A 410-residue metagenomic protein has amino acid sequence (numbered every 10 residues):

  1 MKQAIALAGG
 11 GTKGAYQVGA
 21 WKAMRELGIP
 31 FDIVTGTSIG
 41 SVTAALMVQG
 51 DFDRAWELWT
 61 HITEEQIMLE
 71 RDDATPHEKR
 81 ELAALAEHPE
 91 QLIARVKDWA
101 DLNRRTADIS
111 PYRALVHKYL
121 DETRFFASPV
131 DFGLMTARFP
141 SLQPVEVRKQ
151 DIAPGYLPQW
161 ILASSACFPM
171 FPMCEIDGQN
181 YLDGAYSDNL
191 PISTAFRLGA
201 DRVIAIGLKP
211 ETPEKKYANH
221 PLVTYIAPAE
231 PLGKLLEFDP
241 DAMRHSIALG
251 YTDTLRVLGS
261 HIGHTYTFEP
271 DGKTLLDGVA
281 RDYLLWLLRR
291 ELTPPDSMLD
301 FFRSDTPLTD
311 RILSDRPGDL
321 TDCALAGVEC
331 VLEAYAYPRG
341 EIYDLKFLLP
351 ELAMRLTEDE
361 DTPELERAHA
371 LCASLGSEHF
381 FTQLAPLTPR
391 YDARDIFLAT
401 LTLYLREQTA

Functional and structural regions predicted by a protein language model:
M1-T37, A45-A410: Patatin-like phospholipase
